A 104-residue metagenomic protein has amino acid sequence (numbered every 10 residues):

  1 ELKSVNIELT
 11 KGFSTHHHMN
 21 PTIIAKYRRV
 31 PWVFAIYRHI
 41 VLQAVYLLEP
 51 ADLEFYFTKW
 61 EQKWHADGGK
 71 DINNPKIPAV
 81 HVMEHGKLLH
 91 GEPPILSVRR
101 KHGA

Functional and structural regions predicted by a protein language model:
E1-A104: Mixed-charge (Asp/Glu-Lys/Arg
